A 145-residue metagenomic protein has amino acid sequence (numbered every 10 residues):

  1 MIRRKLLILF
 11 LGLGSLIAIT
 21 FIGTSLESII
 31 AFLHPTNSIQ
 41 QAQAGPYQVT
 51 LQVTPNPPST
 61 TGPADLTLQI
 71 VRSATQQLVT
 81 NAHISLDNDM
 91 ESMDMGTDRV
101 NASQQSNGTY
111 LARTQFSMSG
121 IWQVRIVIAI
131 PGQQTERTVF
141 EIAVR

Functional and structural regions predicted by a protein language model:
R3-G12, I19-R145: Contiguous segments within soluble domain cores/interaction surfaces
